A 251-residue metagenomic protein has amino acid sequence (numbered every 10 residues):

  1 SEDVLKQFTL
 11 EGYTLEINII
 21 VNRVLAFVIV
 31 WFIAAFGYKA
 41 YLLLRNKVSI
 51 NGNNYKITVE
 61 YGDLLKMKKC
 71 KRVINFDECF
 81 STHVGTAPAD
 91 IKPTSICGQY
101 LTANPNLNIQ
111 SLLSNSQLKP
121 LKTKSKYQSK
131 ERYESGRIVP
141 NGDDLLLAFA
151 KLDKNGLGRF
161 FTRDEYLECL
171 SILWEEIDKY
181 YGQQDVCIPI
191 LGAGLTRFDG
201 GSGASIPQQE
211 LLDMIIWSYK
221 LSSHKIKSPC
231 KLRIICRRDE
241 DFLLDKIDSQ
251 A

Functional and structural regions predicted by a protein language model:
S1-A251: Macrodomain-like recognition of ADP-ribose-binding/processing modules
